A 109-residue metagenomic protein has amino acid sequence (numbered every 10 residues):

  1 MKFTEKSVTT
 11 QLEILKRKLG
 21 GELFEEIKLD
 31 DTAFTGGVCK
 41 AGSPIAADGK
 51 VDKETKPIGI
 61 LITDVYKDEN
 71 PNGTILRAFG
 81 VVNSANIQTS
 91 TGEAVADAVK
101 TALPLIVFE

Functional and structural regions predicted by a protein language model:
M1-E109: Surface-exposed, low-hydrophobicity beta-strand/loop segments enriched in small/polar/acidic residues
